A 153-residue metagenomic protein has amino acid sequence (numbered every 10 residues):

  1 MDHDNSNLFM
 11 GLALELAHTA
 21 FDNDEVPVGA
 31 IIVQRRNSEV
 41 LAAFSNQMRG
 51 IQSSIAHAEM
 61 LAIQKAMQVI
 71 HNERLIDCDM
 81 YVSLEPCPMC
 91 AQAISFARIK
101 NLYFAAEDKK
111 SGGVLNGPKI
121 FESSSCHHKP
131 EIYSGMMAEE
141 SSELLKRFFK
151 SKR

Functional and structural regions predicted by a protein language model:
M1-N23, P86-R153: Zinc-dependent deaminase
A13, A17-A20, A30, A42 (+3 more regions): Small-residue (primarily alanine) positions within well-ordered alpha-helices, especially packing/interaction faces
V26, I76, K100: Short acidic/polar active-site loop segments enriched in Thr and Asp
V28, C78, P130: Change "...and in nucleic-acid phosphodiester-cleaving endonucleases..." to "...and in nucleic-acid processing enzymes
V28-R35: Short beta-strand scaffold segments in enzyme catalytic cores
N37, G50, D108: Flexible, active-site-proximal loop/turn residues at the rims of small-molecule/cofactor binding pockets and catalytic
E39-M48: Short beta->alpha transition motifs characteristic of CBS
Q52-A56, M60-A93: Helix-adjacent hinge/juxtasegments
